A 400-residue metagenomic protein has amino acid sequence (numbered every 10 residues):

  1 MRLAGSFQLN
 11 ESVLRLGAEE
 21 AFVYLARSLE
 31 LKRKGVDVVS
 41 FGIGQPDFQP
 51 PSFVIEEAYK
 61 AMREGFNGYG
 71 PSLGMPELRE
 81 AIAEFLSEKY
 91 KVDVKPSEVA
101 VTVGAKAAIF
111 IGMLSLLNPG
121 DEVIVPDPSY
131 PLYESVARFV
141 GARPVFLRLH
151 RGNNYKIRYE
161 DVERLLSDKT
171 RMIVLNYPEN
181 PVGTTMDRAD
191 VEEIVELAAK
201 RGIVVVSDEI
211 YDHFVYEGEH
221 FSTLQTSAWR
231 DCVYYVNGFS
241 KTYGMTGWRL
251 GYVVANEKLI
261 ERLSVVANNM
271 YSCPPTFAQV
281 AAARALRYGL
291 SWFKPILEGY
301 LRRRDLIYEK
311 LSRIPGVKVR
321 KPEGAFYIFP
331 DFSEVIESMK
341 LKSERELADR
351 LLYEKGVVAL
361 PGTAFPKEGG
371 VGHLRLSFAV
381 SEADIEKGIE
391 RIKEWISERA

Functional and structural regions predicted by a protein language model:
R2-G104, I111, L286-Y288, E398-A400: N-terminal small-domain helix-loop-helix segment of the aminotransferase-like
L31-K34, V140, K200-R201, K355 (+1 more regions): Helix C-cap/helix->beta junction micro-motif
E84, E88, E163-R164, K340-K342 (+2 more regions): PLP-dependent enzyme catalytic core of the Aspartate aminotransferase-like
D93-V99, P119-E122, K169, R230-V233: Short acidic capping loops at alpha-helix termini that bridge into adjacent secondary structure
S115-A137: Conserved PLP-anchoring active-site segment centered on the Schiff-base-forming lysine
V145, L149-E219: Active-site phosphate-binding strand-loop segment of PLP-dependent enzymes
W229-L301, D305-K310, I314, W395-I396: Conserved core segment of the aminotransferase class I/II
A283, E298-Y308, V319-V335: Conserved glycine-rich beta-strand-loop-beta hairpin in the small C-terminal domain of fold type I
